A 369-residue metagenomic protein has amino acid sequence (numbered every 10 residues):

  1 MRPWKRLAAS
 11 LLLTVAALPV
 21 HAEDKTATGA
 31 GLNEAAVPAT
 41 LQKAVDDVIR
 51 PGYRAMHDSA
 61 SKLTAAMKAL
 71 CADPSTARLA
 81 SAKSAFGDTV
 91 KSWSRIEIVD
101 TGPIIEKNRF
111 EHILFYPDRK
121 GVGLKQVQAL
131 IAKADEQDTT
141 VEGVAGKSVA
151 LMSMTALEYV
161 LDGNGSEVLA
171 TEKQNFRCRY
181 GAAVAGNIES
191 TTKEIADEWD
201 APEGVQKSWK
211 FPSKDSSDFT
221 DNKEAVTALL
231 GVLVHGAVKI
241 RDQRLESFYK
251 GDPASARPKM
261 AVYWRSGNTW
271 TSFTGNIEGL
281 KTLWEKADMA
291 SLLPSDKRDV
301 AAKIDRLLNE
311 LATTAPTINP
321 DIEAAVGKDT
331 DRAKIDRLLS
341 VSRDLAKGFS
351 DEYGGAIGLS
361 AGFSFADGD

Functional and structural regions predicted by a protein language model:
M1-A9: Bacterial N-terminal signal peptides that target proteins for export
A8-A16: Bacterial N-terminal signal peptides
L18-A22: Sec/Tat signal peptide C-region and signal peptidase I cleavage site
D24-D369: Mature extracytoplasmic or organellar-lumen-exposed domains after removal of signal/transit peptides
